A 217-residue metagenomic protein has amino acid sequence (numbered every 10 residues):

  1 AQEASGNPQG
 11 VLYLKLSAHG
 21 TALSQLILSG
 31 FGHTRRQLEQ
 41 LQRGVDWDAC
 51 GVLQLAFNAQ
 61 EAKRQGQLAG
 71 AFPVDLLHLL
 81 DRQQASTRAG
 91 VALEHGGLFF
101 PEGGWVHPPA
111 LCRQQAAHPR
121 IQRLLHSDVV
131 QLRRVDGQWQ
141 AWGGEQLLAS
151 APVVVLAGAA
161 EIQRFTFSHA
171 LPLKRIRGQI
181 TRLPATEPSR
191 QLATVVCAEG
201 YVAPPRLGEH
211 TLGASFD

Functional and structural regions predicted by a protein language model:
A1, L41, L68-F72, Q114-R123 (+2 more regions): Alpha-helix C-terminal capping segments
A1-L16, S29, L41-D48, A157-D217: Active-site substrate-recognition segment that forms the wall of the catalytic cavity or substrate channel
Q9-R88: Dinucleotide-binding Rossmann-like beta1-alpha1 core, especially the glycine-rich loop that anchors the ADP
C50, L80-R82, P101, H126-D128 (+1 more regions): Conserved beta-strand termini and adjacent loop/short-helix elements that scaffold enzyme active sites in alpha/beta
L53-F57, G97-W105, D217: Short beta-strand and adjoining strand-loop segment in the mid-core of the Rossmann-like NAD(P)-dependent dehydrogenase
Q60, R134-G137, L207-G208: Short strand-connecting beta-turns/loops that link adjacent beta-strands
G97-V153, A157-G158: Helical element adjacent to the flavin cofactor pocket in flavoenzyme catalytic cores
